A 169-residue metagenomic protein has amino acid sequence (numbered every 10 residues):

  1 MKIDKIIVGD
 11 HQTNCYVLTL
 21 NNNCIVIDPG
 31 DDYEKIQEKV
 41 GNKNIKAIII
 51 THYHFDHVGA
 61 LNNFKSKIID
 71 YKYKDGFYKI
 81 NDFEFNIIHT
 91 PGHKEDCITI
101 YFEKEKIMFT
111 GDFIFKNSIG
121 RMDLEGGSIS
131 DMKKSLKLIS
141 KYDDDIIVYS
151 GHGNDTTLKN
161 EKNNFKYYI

Functional and structural regions predicted by a protein language model:
M1-V40, T99-G111: Conserved beta-strand hairpin/beta-sheet module of binuclear metal-dependent hydrolase folds, prominently
D4-K5, N86-I87, I146: A short linear hydrophobic-aromatic micro-motif
I6, Y71-K74, I88-T90, G151: Conserved beta-strand termini and adjacent loop/short-helix elements that scaffold enzyme active sites in alpha/beta
V8-D10, T19, I27-G41, K65 (+3 more regions): Mid-domain alpha/beta scaffold segments of enzyme catalytic cores
Q12, C24, P29-N86: Active-site HxH/HxHxD metal-binding segment of metal-dependent hydrolases
C24, K94-I169: Metallo-beta-lactamase
I48-V58, I88-C97, Y149-D155: Histidine-centered catalytic micro-motifs
